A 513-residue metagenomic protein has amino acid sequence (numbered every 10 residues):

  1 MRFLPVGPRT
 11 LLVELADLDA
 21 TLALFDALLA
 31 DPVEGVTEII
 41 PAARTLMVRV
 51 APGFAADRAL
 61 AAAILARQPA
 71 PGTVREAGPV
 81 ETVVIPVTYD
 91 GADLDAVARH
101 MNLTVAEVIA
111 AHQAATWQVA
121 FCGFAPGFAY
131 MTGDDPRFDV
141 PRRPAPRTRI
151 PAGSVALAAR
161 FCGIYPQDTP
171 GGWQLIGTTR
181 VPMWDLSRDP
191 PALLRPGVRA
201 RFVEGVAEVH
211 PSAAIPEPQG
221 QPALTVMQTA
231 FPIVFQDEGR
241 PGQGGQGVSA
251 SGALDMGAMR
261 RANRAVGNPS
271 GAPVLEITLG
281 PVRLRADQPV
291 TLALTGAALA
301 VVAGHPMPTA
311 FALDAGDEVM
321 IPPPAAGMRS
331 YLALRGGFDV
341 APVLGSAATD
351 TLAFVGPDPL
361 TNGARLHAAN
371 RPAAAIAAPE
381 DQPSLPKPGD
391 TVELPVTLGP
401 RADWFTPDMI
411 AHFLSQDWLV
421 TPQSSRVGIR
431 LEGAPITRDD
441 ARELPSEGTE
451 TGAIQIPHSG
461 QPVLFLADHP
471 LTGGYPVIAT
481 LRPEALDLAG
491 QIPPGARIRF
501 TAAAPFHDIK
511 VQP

Functional and structural regions predicted by a protein language model:
M1-P513: Conserved "landmark" site that anchors the functional core of diverse proteins
